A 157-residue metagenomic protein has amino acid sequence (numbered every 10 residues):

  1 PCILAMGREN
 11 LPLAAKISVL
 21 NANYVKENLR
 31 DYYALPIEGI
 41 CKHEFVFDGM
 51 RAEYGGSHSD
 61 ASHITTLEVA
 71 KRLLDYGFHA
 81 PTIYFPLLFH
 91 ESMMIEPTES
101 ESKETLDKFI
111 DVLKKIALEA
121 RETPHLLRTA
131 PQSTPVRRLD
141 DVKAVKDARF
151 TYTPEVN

Functional and structural regions predicted by a protein language model:
C2: N-terminal cofactor/phosphate-binding cores enriched in small/glycine residues, especially glycine-rich loops such as
A5-N157: Non-catalytic terminal extensions of PLP-dependent enzymes
